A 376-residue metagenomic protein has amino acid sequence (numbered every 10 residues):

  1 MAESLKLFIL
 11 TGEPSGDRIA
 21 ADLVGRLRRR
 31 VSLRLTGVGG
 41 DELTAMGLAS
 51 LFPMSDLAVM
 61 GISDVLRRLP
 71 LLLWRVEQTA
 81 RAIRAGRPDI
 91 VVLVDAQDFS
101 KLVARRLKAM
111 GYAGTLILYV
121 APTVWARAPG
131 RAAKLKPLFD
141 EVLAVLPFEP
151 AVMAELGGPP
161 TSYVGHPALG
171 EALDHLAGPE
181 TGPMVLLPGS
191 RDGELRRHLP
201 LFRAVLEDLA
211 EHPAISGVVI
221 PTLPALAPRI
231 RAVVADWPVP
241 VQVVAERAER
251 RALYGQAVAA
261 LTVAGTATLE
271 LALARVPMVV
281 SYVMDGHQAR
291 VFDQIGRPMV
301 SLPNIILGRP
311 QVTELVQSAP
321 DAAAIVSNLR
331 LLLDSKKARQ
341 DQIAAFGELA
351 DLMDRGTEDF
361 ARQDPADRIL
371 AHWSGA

Functional and structural regions predicted by a protein language model:
M1-A376: Nucleotide-activated sugar donor-binding and catalytic core shared by glycosyltransferases and related lipid-linked
